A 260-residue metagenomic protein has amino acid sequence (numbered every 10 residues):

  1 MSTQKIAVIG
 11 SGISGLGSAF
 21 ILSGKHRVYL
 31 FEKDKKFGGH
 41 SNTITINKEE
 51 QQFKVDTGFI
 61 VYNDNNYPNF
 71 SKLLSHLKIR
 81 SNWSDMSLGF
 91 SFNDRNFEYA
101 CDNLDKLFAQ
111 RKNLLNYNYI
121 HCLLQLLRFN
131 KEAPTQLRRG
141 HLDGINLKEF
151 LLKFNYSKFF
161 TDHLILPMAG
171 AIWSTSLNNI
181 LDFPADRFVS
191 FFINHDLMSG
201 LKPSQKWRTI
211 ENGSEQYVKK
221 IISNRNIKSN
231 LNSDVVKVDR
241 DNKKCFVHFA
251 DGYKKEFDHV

Functional and structural regions predicted by a protein language model:
Q4-L30: N-terminal Rossmann-like FAD-binding beta1-loop-alpha1 element of flavoenzymes
I9, V235, K255-V260: Short hydrophobic core segments
S23-N47: Glycine-rich FAD pyrophosphate-binding loop
K25-H26, R225, F257-D258: Short, well-ordered alpha-helix to beta-strand connector turns
I44-F70: N-terminal glycine-rich dinucleotide-binding loop that anchors FAD/FMN and/or NAD(P) in oxidoreductases
E50, D94-R95, A250-G252: Glycine-centered tight beta-turn/hairpin loop motif at sheet-sheet or coil-to-beta transitions
D64-V189: Mobile amphipathic helical/loop "lid" adjacent to a hydrophobic cofactor/ligand pocket
S190-K244, F249: Helical element adjacent to the flavin cofactor pocket in flavoenzyme catalytic cores
